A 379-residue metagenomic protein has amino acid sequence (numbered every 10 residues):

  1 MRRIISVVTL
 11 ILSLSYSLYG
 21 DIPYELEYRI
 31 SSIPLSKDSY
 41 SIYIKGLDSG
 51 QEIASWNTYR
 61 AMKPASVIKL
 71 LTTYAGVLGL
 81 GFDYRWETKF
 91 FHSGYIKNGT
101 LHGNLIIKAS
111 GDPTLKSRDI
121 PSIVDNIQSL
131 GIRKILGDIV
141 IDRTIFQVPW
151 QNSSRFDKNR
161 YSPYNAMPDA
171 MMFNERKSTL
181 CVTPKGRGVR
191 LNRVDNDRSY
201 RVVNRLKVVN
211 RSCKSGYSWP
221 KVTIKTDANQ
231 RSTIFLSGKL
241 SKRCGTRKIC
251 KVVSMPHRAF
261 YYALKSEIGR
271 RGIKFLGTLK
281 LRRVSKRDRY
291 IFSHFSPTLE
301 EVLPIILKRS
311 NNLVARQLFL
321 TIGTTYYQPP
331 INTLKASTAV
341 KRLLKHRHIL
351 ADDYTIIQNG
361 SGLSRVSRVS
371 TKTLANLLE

Functional and structural regions predicted by a protein language model:
I4-L14: Sec-dependent N-terminal signal peptides
L18-A61, P121-L130: Beta-lactamase-like hydrolase cores
Y24-I30, G79-A351: Conserved serine DD-peptidase/penicillin-binding transpeptidase domain and beta-lactam-recognizing active-site
S55-A75, G79: Short active-site loop at a secondary-structure junction that contains or immediately precedes the catalytic residue(s)
W56-M62, C250, S361-S364: A short glycine/serine-rich beta->alpha loop
T72-V77, L318, L374-L378: Buried hydrophobic packing segments
A339-R342, D353-E379: C-terminal soluble interaction/assembly domains
